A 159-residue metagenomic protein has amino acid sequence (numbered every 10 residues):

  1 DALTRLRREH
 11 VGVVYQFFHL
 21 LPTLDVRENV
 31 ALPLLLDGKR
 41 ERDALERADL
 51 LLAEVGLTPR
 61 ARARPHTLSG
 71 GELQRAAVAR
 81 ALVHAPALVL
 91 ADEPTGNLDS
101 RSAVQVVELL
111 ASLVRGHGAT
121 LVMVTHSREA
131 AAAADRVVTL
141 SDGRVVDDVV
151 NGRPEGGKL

Functional and structural regions predicted by a protein language model:
D1-A134, T139-L140: ABC family nucleotide-binding domain
R144-L159: Conserved beta-strand-loop-alpha-helix hinge in the C-terminal portion of ABC ATPase nucleotide-binding domains
